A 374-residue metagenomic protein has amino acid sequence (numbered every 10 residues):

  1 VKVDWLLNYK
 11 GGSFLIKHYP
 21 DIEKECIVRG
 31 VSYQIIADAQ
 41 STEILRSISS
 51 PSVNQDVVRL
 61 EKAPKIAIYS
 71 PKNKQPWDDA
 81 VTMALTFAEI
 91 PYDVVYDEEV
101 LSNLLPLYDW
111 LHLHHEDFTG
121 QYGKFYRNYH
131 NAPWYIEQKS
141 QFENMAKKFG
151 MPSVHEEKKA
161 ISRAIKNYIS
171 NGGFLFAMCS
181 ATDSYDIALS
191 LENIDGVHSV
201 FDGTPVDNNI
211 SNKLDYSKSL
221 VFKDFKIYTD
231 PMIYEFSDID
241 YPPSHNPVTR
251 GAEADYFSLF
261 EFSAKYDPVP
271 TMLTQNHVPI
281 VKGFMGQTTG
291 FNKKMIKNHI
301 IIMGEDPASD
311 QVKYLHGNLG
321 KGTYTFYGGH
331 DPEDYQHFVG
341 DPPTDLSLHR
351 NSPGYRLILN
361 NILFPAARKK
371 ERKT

Functional and structural regions predicted by a protein language model:
V1-F14, P20, K24-V53, K293-T374: Extracellular ligand-binding/catalytic regions of CAZymes and related secreted enzymes and adhesion modules
D4-K24, A67, P71-T182, I187-A188: Helical hinge/lid and interdomain linker segments adjacent to catalytic or ligand-binding clefts that mediate domain
I48-K65, S102-N103, H316: Short boundary motifs at domain starts and secondary-structure transition points
R59-K62, N103-P106, Y168-S170, M295 (+1 more regions): Extracellular/periplasmic catalytic domains that process cell-envelope and extracellular macromolecules
E61-I68, V81-T82, A88-V94, K166 (+6 more regions): Carbohydrate-binding surfaces of carbohydrate-active enzymes
D79, T86, D183, L214-H337: Catalytic beta-strand/loop cores that center a nucleophilic Ser/Cys/Thr and support acyl-enzyme chemistry
R127-Y129, S190-G196, D341-T344: Short secondary-structure boundary/capping segments
Y135, K139, G150-V154, K158 (+3 more regions): Catalytic cores of eukaryotic secretory-pathway lumenal/extracellular enzymes that build and remodel glycoconjugates
